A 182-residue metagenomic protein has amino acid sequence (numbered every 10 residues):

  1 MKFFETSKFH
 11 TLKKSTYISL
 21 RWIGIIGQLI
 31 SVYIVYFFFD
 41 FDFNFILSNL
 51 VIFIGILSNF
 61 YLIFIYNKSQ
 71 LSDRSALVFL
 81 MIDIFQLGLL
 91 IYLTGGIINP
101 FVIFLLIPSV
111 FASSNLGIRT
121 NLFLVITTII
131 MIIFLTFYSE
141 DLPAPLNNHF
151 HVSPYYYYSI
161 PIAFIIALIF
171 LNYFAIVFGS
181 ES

Functional and structural regions predicted by a protein language model:
M1-L12: Short, Lys/Arg-rich, polar N-terminal cytosolic tail immediately upstream of the first transmembrane signal-anchor
L12-L20, K68-V78, L90-I98: Short, amphipathic, aromatic/basic-enriched membrane-interface segments that mark the entry/exit of transmembrane
K14, I26-I52, K68-V78, N115-E181: Alpha-helical transmembrane segments and their interfaces in multipass membrane proteins
S19-L29, V78-Q86: Alpha-helical transmembrane segments
L29-Y33, F60, G88-Y92, V110-F111 (+1 more regions): Alpha-helical transmembrane segments of multipass membrane proteins
I52-L57, M81-F85, P100-P108, Y158-I166: Membrane-embedded alpha-helical segments of multi-pass membrane proteins, especially the transmembrane helices
G55-Q70: Canonical alpha-helical transmembrane segments
Q86-I98, I103-N121: Generic transmembrane alpha-helix motif of multi-pass integral membrane proteins
